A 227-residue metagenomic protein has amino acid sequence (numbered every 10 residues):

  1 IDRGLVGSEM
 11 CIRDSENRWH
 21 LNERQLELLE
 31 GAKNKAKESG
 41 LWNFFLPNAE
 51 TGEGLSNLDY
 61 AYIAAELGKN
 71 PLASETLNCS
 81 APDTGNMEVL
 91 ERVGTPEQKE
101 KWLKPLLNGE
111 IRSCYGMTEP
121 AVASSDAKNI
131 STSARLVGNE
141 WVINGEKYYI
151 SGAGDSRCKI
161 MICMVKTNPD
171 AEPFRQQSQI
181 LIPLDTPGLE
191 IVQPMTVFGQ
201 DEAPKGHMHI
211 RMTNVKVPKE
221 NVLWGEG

Functional and structural regions predicted by a protein language model:
I1-G7, C11-I12: Single conserved hydrophobic/aromatic residue that forms the stacking wall/gate of nucleotide- or nucleobase-binding
E30-G109, G152-I160: Internal helix-loop-helix
G40, I63-K69, M164-K166, L181-L189 (+1 more regions): Short Ser/Thr-interspersed hydrophobic loop/turn segments at strand-loop and sheet-helix junctions that line or gate
G109-T118, I162: A short, Trp-centered hydrophobic/proline-enriched beta-strand micro-motif
N129, D185-K216: Flexible, small-/acidic-enriched active-site or ligand-binding loops
T132-R135: A structural signal for short hydrophobic beta-strand segments in well-ordered beta-sheet cores
E140, N144-V192: A short core secondary-structure module
N214-G227: Long, acidic (Asp/Glu-rich), low-complexity accessory segments flanking structured domains
